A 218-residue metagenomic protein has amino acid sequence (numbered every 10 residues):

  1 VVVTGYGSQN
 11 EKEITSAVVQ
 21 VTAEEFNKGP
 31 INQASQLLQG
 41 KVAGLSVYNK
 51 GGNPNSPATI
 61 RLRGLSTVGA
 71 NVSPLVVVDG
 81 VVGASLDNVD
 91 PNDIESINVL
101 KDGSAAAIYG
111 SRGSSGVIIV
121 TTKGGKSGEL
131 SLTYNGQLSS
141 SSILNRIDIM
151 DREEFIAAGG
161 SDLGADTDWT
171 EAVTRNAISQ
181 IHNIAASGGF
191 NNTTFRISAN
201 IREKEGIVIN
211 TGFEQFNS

Functional and structural regions predicted by a protein language model:
V1-S218: Short, small/polar-rich motifs associated with maturation and membrane association, primarily at protein termini
